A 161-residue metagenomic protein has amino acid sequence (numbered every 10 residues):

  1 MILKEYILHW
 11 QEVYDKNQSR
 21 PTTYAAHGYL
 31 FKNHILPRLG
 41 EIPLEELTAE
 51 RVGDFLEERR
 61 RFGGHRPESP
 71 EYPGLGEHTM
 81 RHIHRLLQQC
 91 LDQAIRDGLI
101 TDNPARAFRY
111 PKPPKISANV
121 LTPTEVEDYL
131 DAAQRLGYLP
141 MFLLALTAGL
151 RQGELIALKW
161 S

Functional and structural regions predicted by a protein language model:
L3-E5, H9-L99, P104, K115: N-terminal core-binding DNA-recognition domain of tyrosine site-specific recombinases/integrases
H65-E77, R81-I83, R96, I100-L158: Basic, Lys/Arg- and aromatic-enriched nucleic-acid-binding interface segment
